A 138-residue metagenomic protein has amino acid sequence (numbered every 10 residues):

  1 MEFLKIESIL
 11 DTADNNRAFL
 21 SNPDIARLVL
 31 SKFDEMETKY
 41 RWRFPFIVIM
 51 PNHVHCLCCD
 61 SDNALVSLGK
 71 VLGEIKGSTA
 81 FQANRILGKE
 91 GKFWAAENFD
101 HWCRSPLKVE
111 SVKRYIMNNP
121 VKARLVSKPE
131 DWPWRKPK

Functional and structural regions predicted by a protein language model:
M1-K138: Short catalytic/metal-binding and nucleic-acid-binding patches
